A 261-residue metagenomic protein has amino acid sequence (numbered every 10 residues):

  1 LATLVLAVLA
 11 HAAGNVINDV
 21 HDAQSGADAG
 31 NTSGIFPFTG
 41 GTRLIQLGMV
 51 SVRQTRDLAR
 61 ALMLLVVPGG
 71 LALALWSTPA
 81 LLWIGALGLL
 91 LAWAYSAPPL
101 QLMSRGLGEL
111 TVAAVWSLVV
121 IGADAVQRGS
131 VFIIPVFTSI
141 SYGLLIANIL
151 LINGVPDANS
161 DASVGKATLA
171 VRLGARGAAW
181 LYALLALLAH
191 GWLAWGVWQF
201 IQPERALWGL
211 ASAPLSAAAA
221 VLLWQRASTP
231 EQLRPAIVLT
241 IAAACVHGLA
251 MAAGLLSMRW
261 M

Functional and structural regions predicted by a protein language model:
L1-V20, L82-L90, F132-I152: Membrane-embedded alpha-helical segments that form the functional core of polytopic membrane enzymes, especially those
L1-V5, V67-W83, V120-I140, G191-A206 (+1 more regions): Helix-coil boundary and interhelical linker segments in multi-pass alpha-helical membrane proteins
L9-I35, N148-A170: Acidic (Asp/Glu-rich) catalytic motifs at the cytosolic membrane interface
G14-V20, R43, L90-M103, L150 (+2 more regions): C-terminal ends of transmembrane helices
T32-L75, A170-Q202, I241-H247: Multi-pass membrane catalytic core of lipid/isoprenoid biosynthesis enzymes
G41-S130: Intramembrane alpha-helical segments
L110-D124, V171-A175, V238-M251: Small-residue-rich segments of transmembrane alpha-helices in multi-pass membrane proteins, especially helix faces
W198-M258: Extended hydrophobic alpha-helices typical of membrane-associated regions
